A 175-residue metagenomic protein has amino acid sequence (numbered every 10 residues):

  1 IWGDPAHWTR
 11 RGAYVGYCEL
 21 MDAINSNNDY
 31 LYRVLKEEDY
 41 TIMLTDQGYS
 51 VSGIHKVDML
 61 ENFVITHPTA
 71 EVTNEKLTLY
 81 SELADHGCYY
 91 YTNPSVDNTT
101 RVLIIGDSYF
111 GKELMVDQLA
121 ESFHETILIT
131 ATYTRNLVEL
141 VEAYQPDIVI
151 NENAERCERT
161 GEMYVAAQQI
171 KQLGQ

Functional and structural regions predicted by a protein language model:
I1-Q175: Extracellular glycan-modifying ectodomains
